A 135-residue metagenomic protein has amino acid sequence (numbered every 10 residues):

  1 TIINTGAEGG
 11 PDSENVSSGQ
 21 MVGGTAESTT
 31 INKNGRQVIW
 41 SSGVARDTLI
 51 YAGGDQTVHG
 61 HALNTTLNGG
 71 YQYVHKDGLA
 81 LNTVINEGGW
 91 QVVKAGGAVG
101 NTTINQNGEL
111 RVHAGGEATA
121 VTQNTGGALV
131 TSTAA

Functional and structural regions predicted by a protein language model:
T1-E14, T25-N32, V44-Y51, A62-N68 (+3 more regions): Short, T/G/N/S-enriched strand-turn elements that build extracellular solenoid repeat scaffolds
I2, G9-G23, G35-I39, G54-H59 (+4 more regions): Extracellular beta-strand repeat scaffolds in secreted/surface proteins
